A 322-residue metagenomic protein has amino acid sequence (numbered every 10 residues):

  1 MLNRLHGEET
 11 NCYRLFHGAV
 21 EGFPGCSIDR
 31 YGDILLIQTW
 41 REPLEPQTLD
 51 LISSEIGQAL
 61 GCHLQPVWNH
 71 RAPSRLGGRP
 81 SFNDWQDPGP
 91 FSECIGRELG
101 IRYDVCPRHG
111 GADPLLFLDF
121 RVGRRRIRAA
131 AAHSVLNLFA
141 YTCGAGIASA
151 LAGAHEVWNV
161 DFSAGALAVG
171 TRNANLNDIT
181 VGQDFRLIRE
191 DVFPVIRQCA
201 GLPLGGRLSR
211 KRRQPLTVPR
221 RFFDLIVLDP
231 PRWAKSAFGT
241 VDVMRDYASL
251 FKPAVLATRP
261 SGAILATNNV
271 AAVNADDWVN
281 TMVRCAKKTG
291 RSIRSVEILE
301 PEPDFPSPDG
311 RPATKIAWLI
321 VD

Functional and structural regions predicted by a protein language model:
M1-I34, W40: Non-catalytic accessory regions of SAM-dependent methyltransferases
E21-G22, D29, T48-F117: Non-catalytic substrate-recognition/targeting regions of SAM-dependent transferases
A132-Y141: Conserved class I S-adenosyl-L-methionine
T142-H155: Conserved SAM-binding loop of SAM-dependent methyltransferases across substrates and taxa, primarily the Class I
E156-D161: Conserved SAM-binding motif I beta-strand of class I
G165-F222: S-adenosyl-L-methionine
A166, R210-Q214, R221-P253, R259: Mobile active-site "lid"/loop adjacent to the S-adenosyl-L-methionine
F222, S249, A263-D322: C-terminal catalytic and target-recognition region of SAM-dependent MTase-like enzymes, primarily methyltransferases
